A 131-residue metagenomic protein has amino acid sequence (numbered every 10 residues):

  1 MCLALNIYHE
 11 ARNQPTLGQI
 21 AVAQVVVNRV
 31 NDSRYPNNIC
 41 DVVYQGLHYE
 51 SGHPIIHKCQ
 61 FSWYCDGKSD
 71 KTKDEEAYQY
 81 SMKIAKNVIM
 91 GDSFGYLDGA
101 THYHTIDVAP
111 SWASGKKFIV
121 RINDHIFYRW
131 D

Functional and structural regions predicted by a protein language model:
M1-D131: Bacterial extracytoplasmic/cell-wall-associated proteins, especially those involved in peptidoglycan
